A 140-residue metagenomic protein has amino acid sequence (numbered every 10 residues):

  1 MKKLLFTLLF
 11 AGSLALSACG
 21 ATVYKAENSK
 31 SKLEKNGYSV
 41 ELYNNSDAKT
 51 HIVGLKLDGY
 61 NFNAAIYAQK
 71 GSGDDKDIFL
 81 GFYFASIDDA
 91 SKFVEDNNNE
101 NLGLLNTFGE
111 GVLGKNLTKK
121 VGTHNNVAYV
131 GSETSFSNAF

Functional and structural regions predicted by a protein language model:
M1-L4: Positively charged n-region of N-terminal signal peptides that target proteins for export
T7-S13: Classic N-terminal secretory signal peptides
A15-A18: C-terminal motif of bacterial Sec signal peptides marking the signal peptidase cleavage site
G20-V23: Bacterial signal peptide processing site
E34-L113: Short, solvent-exposed recognition patches
N106-F140: A short, solvent-exposed beta-edge/loop patch
